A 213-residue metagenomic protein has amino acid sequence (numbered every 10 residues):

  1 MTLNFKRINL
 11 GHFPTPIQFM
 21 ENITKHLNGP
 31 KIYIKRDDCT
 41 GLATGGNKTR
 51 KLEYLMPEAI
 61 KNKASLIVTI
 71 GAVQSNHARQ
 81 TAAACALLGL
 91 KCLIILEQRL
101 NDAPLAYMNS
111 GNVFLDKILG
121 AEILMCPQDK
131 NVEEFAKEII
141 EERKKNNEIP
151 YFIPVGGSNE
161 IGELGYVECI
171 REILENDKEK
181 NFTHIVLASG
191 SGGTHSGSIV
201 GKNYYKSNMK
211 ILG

Functional and structural regions predicted by a protein language model:
M1-G213: PLP-dependent amino-acid enzyme catalytic core
